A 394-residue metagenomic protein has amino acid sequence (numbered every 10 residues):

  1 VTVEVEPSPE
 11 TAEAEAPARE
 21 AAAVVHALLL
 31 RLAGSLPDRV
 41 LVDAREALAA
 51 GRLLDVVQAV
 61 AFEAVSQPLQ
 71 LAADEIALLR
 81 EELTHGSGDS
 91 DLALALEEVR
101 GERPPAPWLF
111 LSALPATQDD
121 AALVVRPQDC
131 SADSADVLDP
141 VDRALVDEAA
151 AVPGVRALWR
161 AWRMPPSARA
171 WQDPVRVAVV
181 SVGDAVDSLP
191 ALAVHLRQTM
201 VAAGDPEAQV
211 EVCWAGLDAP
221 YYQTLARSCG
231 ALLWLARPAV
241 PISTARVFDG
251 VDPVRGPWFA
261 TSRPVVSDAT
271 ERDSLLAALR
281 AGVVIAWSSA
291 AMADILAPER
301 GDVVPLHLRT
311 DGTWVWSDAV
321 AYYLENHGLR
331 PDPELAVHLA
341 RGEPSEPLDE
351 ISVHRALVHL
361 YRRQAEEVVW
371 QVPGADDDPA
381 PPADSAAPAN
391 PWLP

Functional and structural regions predicted by a protein language model:
V1-A33: Short, charge-rich, low-complexity alpha-helical interaction segments
T11-R19, L78-P105, S352-P379: A cross-kingdom feature marking charged/low-complexity
E13-P17, L29-A33, L41-A49, A61-F62 (+1 more regions): Amphipathic alpha-helical repeat scaffolds
L53-V57, I76, D91, D332: Solenoid-repeat scaffolds in large eukaryotic assemblies
Q58-E63, E81, W314-N326: Short, hydrophobic/amphipathic alpha-helical patches that form generic packing surfaces within helical domains
P68-S167: Long, charge-patterned amphipathic interaction tracts in eukaryotic proteins
A170-V186: Catalytic metal-binding acidic patch
W171-V175, R197, V201-E207, A215-L276 (+7 more regions): Long, compositionally biased intrinsically disordered terminal regions
